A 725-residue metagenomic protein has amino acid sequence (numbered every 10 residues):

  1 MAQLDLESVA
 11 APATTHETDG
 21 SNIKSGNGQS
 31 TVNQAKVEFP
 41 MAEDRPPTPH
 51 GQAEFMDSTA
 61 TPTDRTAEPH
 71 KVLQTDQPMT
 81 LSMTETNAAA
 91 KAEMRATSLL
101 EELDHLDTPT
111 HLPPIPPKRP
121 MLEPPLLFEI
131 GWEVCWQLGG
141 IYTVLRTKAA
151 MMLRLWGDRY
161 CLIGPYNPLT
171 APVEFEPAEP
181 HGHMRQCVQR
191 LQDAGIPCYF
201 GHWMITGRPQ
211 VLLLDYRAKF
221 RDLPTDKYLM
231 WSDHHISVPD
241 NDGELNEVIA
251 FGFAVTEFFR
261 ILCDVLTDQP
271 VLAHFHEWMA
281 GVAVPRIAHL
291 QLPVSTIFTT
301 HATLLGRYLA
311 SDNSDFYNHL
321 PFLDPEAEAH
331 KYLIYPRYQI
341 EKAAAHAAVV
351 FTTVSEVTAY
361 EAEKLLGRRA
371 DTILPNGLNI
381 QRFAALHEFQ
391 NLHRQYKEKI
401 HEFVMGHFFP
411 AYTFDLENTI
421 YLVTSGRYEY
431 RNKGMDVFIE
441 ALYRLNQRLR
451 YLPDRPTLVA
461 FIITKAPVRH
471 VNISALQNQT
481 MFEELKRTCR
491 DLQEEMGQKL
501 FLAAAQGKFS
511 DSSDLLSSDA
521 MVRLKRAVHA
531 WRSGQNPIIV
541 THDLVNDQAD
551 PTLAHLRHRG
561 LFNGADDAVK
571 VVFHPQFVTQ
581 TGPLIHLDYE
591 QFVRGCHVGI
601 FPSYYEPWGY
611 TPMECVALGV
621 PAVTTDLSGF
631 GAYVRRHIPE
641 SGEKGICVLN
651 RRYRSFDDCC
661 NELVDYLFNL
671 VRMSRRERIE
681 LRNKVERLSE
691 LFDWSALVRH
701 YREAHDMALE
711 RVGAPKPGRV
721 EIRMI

Functional and structural regions predicted by a protein language model:
A2-I725: Catalytic cores of nucleotide-sugar-dependent glycosyltransferases that transfer UDP/GDP/TDP-activated
